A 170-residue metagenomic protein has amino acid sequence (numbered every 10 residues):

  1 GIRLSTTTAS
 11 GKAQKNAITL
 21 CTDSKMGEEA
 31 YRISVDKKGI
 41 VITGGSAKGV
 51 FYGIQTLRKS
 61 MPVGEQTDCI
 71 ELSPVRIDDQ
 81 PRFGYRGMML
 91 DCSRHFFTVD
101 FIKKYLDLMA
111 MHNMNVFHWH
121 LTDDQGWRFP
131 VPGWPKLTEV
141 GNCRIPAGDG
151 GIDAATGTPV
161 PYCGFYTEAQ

Functional and structural regions predicted by a protein language model:
G1-Y85: Contiguous, structured surface segment used for ligand recognition
R32, I102-L106, G133: "Short basic amphipathic alpha-helical interaction patches in structured regions
T43-G44, R86-V99, I152-E168: The substrate-binding groove and active-site-proximal loops of carbohydrate-active enzymes, especially glycoside
G49-Y52, T56, F101-K104, A169: Extracytoplasmic/secreted proteins, especially bacterial periplasmic and envelope-associated proteins
L57-G64, D91, F96, L108 (+2 more regions): Mid-sequence acidic-hydrophobic segments that form the walls of catalytic/ligand-binding cavities or oligomerization
T67-P74, M88, A110-R144: Glycine-rich, aromatic-flanked loop segments that form ligand/cofactor-binding clefts across common enzyme folds
P81, Q125-Q170: Aromatic- and acidic-residue-enriched carbohydrate-binding clefts of CAZyme catalytic domains
D91-D124, G164-E168: A conserved hydrophobic secondary-structure block that centers on an alpha-helix together with its immediately flanking
